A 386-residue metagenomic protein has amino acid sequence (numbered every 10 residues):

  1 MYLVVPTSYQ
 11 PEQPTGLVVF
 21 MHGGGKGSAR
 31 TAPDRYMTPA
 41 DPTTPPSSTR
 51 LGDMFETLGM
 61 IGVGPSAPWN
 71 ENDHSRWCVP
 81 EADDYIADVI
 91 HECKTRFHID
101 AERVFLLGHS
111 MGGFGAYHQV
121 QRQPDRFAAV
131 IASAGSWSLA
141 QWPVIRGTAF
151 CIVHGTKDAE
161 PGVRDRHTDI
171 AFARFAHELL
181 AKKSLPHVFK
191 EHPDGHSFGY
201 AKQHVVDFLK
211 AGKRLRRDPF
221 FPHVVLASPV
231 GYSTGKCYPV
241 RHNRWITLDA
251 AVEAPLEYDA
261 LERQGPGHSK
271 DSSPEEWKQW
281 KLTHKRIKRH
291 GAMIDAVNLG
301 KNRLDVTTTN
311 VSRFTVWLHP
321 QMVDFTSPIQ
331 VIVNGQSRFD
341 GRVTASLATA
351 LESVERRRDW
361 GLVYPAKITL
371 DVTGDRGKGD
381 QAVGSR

Functional and structural regions predicted by a protein language model:
Y9-H74, E160-P161: Short substrate-entry loop that stabilizes the transition state in hydrolases
Q13-L17, G24, T57-G62, D100-V104 (+3 more regions): Loop/turn elements at helix/coil->beta-strand transitions in domains of secreted/extracellular proteins
M21-G23, H154, V306: The conserved beta1-alpha1 loop
Y36-D53, V89, A134-P143, A171-F175: Alpha-helical scaffolding within the catalytic cores of extracellular/periplasmic polymer-degrading hydrolases
R76-H98, H118, F172: Alpha/beta-hydrolase active-site loop
T95-R96, E102-G147: Primarily recognizes the serine-hydrolase "nucleophile elbow" in alpha/beta-hydrolase and SGNH/GDSL folds
A129-K213: The feature captures the conserved acid-bearing segment of alpha/beta-hydrolase catalytic domains
K182-H187, H192-G384: Alpha/beta-hydrolase-fold serine-hydrolase catalytic core, especially in secreted/extracellular enzymes
